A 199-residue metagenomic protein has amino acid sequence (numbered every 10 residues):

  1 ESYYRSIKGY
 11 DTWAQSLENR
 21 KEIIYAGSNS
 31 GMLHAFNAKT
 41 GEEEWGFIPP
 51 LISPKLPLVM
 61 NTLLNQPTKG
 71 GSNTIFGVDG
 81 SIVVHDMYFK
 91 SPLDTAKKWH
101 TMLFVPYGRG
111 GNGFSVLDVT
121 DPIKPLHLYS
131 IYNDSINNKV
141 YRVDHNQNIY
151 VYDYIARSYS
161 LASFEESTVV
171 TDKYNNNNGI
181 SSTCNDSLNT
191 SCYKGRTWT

Functional and structural regions predicted by a protein language model:
E1-T199: A fold-level detector for beta-propeller and closely related beta-sheet-rich head/sensor domains
